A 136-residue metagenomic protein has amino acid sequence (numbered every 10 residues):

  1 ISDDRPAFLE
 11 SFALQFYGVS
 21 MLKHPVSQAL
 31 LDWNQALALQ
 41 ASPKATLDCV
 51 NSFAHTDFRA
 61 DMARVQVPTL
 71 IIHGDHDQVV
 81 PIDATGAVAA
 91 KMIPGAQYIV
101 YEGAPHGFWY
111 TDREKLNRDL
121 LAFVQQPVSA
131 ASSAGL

Functional and structural regions predicted by a protein language model:
S2-A63: Conserved alpha/beta-hydrolase catalytic His-Asp/Glu region
F12, V50-F53, A89, L116 (+2 more regions): Hydrophobic "lid"/C-terminal helical patch of Rossmann-like NAD(P)-dependent dehydrogenase/epimerase domains
A41, V80, T111: Residue-level signal for the nucleotide or nucleotide-sugar donor/cofactor binding architecture
N51, F58, V67, I82-A90: Short alpha-helix in the alpha/beta-hydrolase fold that links the catalytic acid
F53, H76-V80, G107: Acidic catalytic loop of the alpha/beta-hydrolase fold
V65, I71-H73, D77: Short beta-strand/loop motif that positions the catalytic acidic residue of the alpha/beta-hydrolase fold
Q66-V67, G95: Active-site acidic short loop of glycosyltransferases
I93-L136: Catalytic active-site module of serine/aspartate enzymes centered on a nucleophile-bearing elbow/loop
